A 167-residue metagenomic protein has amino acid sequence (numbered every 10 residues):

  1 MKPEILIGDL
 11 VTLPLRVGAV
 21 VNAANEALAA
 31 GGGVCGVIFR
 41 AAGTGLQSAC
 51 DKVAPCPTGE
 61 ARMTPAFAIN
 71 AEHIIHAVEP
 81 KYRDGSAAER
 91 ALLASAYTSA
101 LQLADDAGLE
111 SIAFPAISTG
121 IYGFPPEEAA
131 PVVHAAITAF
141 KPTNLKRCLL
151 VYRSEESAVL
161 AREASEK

Functional and structural regions predicted by a protein language model:
M1-D106: Glycine-/small-residue-enriched capping loops at alpha/beta junctions
K81-K167: Phosphate/ribose-phosphate-bearing ligand recognition and processing surfaces, centered on ADP-ribose/NAD(+/P+) systems
